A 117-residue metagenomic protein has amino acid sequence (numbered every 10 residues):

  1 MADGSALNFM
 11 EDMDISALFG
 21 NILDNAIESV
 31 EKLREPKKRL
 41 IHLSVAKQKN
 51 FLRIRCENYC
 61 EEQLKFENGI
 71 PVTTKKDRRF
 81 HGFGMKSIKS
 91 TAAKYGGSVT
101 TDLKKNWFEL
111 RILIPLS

Functional and structural regions predicted by a protein language model:
M1-L18, T74-K75: Conserved short strand/loop->alpha-helix "switch" segment adjacent to the catalytic nucleotide/phosphoryl-transfer site
D12-P36, K89: Conserved ATP-binding N-box helix of the HATPase_c
K37-N50: Short beta-strand/loop element within the Bergerat-fold HATPase_c
N50-G82: Glycine-rich/acidic phosphate-handling loop/turn and adjacent ATP-lid/helix of nucleotide-binding kinase/ATPase domains
F51, E62, K104-R111: Glycine-rich nucleotide-binding loop
